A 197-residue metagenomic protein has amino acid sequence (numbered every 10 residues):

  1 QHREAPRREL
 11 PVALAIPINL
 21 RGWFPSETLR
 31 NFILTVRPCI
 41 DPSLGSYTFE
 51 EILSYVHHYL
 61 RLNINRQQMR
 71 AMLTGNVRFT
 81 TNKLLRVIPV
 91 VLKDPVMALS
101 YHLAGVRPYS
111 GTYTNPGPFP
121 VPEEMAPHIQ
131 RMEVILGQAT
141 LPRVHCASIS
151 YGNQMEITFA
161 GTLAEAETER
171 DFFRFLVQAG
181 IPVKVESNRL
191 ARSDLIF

Functional and structural regions predicted by a protein language model:
H2-F197: Acyl-thioester-dependent acyl-group transfer interface
